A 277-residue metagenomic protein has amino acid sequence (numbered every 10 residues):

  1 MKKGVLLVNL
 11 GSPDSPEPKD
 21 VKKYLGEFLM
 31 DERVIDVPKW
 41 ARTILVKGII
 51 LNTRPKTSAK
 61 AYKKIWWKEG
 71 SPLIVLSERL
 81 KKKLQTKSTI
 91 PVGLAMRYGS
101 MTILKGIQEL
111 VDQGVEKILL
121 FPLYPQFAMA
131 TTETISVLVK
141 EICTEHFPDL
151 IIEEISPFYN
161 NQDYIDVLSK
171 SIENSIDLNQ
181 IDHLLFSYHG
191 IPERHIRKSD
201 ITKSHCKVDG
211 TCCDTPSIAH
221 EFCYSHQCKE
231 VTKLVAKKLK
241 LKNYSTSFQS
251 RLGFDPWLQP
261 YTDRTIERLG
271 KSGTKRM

Functional and structural regions predicted by a protein language model:
M1-M277: Active-site-proximal alpha-helix that buttresses catalytic centers in soluble enzyme cores
